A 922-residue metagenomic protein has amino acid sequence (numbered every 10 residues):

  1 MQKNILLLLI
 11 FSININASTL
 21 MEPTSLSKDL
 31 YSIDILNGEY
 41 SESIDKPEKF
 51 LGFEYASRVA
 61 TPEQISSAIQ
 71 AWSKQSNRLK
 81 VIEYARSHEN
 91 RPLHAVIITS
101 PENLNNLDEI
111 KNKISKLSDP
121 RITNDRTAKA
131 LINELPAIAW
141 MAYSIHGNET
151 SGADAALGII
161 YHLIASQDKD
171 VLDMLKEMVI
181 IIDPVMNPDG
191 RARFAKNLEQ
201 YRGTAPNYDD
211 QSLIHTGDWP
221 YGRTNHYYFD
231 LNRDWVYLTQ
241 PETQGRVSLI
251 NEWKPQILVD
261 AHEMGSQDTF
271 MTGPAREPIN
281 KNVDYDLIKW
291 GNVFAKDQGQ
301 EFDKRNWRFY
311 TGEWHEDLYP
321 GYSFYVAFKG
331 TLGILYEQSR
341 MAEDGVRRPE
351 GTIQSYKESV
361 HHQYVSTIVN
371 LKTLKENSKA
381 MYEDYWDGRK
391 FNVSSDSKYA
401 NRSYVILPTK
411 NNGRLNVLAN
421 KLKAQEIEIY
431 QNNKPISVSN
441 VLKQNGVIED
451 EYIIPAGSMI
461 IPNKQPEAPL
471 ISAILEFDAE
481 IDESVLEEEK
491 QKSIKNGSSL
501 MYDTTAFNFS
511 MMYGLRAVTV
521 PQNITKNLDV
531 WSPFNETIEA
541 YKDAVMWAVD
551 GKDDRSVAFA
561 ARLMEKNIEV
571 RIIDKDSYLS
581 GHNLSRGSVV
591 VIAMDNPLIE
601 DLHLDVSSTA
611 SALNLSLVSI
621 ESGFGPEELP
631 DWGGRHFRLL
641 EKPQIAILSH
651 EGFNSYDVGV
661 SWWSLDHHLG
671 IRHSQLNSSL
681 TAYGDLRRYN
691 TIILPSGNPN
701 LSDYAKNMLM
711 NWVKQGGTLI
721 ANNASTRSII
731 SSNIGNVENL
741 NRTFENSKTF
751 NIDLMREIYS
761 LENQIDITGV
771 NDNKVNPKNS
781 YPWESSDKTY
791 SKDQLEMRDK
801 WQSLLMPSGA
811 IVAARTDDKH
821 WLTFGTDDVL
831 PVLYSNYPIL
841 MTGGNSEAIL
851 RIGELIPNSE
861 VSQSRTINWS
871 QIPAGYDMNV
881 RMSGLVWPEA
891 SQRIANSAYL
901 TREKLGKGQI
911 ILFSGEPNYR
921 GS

Functional and structural regions predicted by a protein language model:
N4-I13: Sec-dependent N-terminal signal peptides
S18-T150, D154-V179, Y227, R233 (+7 more regions): Intrinsic-disorder/low-complexity accessory segments
I160, E177-Y201, A205: Carboxylate/His-rich catalytic cores and anion/metal-binding grooves
D209-F229: Aromatic- and acidic-residue-enriched carbohydrate-binding clefts of CAZyme catalytic domains
E263: Detector for the c-type heme attachment site
